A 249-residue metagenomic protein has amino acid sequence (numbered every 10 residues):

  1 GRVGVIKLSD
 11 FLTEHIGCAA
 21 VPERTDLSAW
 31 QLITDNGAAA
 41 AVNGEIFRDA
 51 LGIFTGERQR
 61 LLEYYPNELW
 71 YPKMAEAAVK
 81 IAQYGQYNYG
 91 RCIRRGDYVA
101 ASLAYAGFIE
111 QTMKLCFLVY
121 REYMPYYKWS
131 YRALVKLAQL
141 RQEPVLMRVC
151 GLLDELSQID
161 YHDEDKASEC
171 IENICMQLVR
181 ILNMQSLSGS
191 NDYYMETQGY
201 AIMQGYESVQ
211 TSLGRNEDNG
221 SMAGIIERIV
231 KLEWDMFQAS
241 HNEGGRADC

Functional and structural regions predicted by a protein language model:
G1-R95: Conserved NTP/Mg2+-binding pocket subregion across the NTase superfamily
G90, R94, M113-M124, R180-S190: Charged/polar positions within long, soluble alpha-helices
R94-Y98, E164: Alpha-helical rod/repeat scaffolding segments in eukaryotic adaptors/tethers and long-chain four-helix cytokines
A100-S102: Solenoid-repeat scaffolds in large eukaryotic assemblies
R121-L152: Short, charged amphipathic alpha-helical segments flanked by flexible coils
E143-C249: Terminal (often C-terminal) interaction modules
